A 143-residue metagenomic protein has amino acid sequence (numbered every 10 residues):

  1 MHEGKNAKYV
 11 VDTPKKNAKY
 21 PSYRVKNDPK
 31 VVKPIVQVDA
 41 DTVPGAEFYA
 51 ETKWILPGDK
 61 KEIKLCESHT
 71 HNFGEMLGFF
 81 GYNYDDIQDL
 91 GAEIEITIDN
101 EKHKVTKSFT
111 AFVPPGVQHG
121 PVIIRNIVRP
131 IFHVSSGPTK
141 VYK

Functional and structural regions predicted by a protein language model:
M1-C66: A short, N-terminal "cap"/entry segment at the start of jelly-roll beta-barrel domains of the cupin/DSBH fold
K61-L77, D89-G91, I98: A short beta-loop-beta micro-motif enriched in histidine and acidic residues
G74, Y82, P115-V117: Short, flexible loop/turn elements at secondary-structure junctions
F79-T106: A short beta-strand-loop-beta hairpin characteristic of the jelly-roll/cupin
N83-D85, Q118-G120, T139-V141: Short Gly/Pro-enriched loop/turn and capping motifs at secondary-structure junctions
K102-R125: Conserved metal-binding segment of the jelly-roll/cupin
N126-K143: A short hydrophobic beta-strand segment most commonly corresponding to one strand of the jelly-roll/cupin
